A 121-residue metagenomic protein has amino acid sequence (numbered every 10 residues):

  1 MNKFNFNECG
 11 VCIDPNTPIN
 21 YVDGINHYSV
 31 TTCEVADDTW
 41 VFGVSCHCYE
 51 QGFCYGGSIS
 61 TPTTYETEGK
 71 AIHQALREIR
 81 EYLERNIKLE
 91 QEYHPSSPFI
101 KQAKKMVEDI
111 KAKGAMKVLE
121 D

Functional and structural regions predicted by a protein language model:
M1-Y28, M106-D121: Negatively charged, low-complexity tracts enriched in Asp/Glu with abundant Ser/Thr
K3, Q51-D121: Mixed-charge, Lys/Arg-enriched low-complexity segments
N5-N7, G43, I100: Compositionally biased, low-structure terminal segments
C12, H27, E34, C46-C48 (+3 more regions): A generic structural signal for solvent-exposed, polar alpha-helical segments
N16, D23, V35-D37, S60 (+2 more regions): Alpha-helical structural elements
P18, T32, T64-Y65: N-terminal compositionally biased, intrinsically disordered segments and leader/signal-like regions
S29-E34, R77-R80: Intrinsic-disorder/low-complexity detector
T32-S60: Short aromatic-glycine-(Arg/Gly/Cys) micro-motifs in beta-strand/loop hairpins
